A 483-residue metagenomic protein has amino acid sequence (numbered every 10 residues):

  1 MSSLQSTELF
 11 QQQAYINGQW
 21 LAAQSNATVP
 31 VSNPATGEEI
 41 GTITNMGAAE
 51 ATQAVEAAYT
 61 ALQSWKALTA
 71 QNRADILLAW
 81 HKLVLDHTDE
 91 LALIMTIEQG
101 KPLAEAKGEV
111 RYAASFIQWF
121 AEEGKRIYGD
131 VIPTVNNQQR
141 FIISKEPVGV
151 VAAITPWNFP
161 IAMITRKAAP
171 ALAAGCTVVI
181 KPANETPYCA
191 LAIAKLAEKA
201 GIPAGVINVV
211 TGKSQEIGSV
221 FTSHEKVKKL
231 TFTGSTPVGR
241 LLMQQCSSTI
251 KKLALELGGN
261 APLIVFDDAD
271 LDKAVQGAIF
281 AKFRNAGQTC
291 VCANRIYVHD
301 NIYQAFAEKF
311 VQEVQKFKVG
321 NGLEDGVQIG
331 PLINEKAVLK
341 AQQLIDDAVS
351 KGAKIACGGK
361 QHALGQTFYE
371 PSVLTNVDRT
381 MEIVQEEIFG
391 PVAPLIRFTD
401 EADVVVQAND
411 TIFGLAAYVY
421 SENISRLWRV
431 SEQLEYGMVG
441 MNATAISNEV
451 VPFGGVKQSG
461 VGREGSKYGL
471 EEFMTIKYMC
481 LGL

Functional and structural regions predicted by a protein language model:
M1-A35: Hydrophobic face of amphipathic alpha-helices that form TPR/SEL1-like repeat modules and related alpha-solenoid
T36-T42, V227, I264, K318-V319 (+4 more regions): Conserved C-terminal structural/oligomerization subdomain of aldehyde/semialdehyde dehydrogenase
G37, R73, M95, I117 (+9 more regions): Residue-level signal for inorganic ion chemistry
E38-I127, Q138: Glycine-rich loop-to-alpha-helix module at the N-terminal edge of alpha/beta enzyme cores
E39-M46, A61-A67, A153, L263-F266 (+5 more regions): Short, well-ordered beta-strand elements within core beta-sheets of diverse protein domains
L62, K66, H81-T88, A92 (+19 more regions): Structural signal for hydrophobic packing residues in well-ordered secondary-structure cores of soluble enzyme domains
G129-K273, F398: Rossmann-like NAD(P) dinucleotide-binding subdomain of oxidoreductase/dehydrogenase enzymes
P237-D378, M441: ALDH superfamily catalytic-core signature
